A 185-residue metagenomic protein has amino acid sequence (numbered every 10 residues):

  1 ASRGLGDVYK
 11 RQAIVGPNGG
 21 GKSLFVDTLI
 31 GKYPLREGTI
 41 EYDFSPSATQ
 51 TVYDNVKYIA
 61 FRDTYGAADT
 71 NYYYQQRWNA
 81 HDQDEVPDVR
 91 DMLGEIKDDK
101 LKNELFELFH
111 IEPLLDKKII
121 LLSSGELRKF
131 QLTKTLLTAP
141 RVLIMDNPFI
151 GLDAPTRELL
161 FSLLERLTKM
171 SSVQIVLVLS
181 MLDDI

Functional and structural regions predicted by a protein language model:
A1-Y9: Single conserved hydrophobic/aromatic residue that forms the stacking wall/gate of nucleotide- or nucleobase-binding
V26-D98: ABC ATPase nucleotide-binding domain signature region
K118-L122: Conserved ABC ATPase signature
L132: Hydrophobic anchor residue at the start of the ABC signature
L143-N147: Catalytic Walker B motif of ABC-type/P-loop ATPase nucleotide-binding domains
A154-T156: Helix N-cap at the start of a conserved alpha-helix in ABC-type nucleotide-binding domains
S171-S180: Conserved H-loop
